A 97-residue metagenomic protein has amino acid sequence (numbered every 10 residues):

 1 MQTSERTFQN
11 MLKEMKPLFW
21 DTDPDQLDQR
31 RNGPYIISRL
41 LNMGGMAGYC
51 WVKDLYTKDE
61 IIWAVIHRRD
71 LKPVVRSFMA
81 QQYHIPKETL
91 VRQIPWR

Functional and structural regions predicted by a protein language model:
M1-R97: Long, compositionally biased intrinsically disordered regulatory segments in eukaryotic proteins
